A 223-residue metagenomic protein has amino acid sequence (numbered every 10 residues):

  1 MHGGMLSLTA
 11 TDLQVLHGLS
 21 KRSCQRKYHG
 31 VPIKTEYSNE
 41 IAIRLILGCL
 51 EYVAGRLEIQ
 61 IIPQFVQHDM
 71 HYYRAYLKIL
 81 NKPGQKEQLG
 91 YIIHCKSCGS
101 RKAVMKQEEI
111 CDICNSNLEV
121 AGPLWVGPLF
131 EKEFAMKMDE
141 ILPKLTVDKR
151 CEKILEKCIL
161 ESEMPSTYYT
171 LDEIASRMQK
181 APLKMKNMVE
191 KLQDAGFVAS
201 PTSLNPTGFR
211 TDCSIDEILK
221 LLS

Functional and structural regions predicted by a protein language model:
M1-S223: SAM-dependent transferase fold signal centered on methyltransferase-like domains, encompassing both Class I
